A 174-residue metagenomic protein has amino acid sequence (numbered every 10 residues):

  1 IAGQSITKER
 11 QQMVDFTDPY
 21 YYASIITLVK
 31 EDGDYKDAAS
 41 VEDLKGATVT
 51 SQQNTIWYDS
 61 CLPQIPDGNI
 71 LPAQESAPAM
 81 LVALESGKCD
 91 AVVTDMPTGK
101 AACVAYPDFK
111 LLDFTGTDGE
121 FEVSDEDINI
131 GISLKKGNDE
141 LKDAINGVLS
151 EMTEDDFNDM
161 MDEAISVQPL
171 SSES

Functional and structural regions predicted by a protein language model:
I1-S174: Proline/Glycine/Serine-rich low-complexity intrinsically disordered segments that serve as flexible stalks/linkers
